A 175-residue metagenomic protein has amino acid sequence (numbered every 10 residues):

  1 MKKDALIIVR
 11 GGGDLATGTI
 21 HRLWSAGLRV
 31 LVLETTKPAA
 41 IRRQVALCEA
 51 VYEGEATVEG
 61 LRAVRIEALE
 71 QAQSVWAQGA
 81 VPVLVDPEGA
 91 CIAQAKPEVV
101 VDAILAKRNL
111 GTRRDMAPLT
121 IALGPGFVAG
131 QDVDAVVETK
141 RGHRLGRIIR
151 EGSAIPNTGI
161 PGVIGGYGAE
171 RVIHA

Functional and structural regions predicted by a protein language model:
K2-A175: Well-ordered secondary-structure scaffolds
